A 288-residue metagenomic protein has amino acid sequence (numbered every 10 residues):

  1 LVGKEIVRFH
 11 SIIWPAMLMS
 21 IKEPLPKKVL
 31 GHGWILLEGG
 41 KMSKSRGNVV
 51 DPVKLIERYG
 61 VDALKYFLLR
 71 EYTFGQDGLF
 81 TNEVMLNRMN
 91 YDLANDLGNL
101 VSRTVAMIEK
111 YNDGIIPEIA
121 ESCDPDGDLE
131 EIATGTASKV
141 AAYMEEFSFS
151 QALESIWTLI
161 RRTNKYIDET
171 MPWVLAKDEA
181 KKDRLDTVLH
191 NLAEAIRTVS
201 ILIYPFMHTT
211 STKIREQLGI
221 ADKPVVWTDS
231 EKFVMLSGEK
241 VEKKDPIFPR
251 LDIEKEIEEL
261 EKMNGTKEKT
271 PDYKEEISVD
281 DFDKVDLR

Functional and structural regions predicted by a protein language model:
L1-K4, I21-K27: NTP-dependent nucleotidyl-transfer catalytic core
G3-I6, K44, L55-I56, M85-D96 (+6 more regions): Secondary-structure capping and boundary motifs in well-ordered enzyme cores
S11-I21: Short active-site loop/helix that positions an aromatic residue
K28-G31, R215-Q217: Beta-strand segments within the central parallel beta-sheet cores of soluble alpha/beta enzyme folds
G33-G127, L218-K255: Catalytic adenosine-cofactor/nucleotide-binding cores of aminoacyl-tRNA synthetases and other
D77-N82, T134-A142: Short, charged/polar, low-complexity loop and linker segments that flank or interrupt alpha-helical bundles
V101-V140, I160-K181: Conserved, charged catalytic cores of large soluble enzymes
A142, F147, W157-R288: Basic, alpha-helical terminal appendages of large translation-related enzymes
